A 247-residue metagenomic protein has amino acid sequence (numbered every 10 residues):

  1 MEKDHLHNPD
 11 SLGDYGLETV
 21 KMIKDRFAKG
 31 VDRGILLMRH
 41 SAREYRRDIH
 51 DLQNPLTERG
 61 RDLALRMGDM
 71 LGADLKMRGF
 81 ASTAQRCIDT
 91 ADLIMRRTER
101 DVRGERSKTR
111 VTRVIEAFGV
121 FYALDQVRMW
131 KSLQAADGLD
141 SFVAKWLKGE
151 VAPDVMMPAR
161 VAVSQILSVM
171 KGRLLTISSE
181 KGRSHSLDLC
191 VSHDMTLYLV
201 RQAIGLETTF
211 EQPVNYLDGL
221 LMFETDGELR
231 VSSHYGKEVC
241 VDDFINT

Functional and structural regions predicted by a protein language model:
M1-T112, E211-S233: Active-site-proximal alpha-helix that buttresses catalytic centers in soluble enzyme cores
D25-K29, R96, K148, S168-L175 (+1 more regions): Generic surface-pattern signal
G34-M38, A136-W146, L175-C190: Short low-complexity stretches enriched in small and charged residues
E44-Y45, H50-P55, I94-M170: Phosphate-handling substructures
S82-R97, A136-E150, H234-T247: A broadly tuned preference for mixed-charge, low-complexity surface segments
V155, E207, E224, E228-T247: Active-site or metal-binding loop neighborhoods of secreted/extracellular toxin and effector enzymes
S164-V231: Active-site-adjacent alpha-helix immediately C-terminal to a catalytic or transition-state-stabilizing loop
